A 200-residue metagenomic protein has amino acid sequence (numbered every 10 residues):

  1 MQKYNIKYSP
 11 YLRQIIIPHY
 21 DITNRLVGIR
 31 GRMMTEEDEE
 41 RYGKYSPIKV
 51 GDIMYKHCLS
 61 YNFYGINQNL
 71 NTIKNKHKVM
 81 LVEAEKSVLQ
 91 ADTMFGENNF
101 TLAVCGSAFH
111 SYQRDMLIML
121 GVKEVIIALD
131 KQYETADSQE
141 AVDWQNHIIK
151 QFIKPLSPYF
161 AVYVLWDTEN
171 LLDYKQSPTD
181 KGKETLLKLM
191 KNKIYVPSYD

Functional and structural regions predicted by a protein language model:
M1-L120: Phosphate-handling DNA/RNA-contact segment within nucleic-acid enzymes
V27, E39, H77, L89-D200: TOPRIM fold recognition
